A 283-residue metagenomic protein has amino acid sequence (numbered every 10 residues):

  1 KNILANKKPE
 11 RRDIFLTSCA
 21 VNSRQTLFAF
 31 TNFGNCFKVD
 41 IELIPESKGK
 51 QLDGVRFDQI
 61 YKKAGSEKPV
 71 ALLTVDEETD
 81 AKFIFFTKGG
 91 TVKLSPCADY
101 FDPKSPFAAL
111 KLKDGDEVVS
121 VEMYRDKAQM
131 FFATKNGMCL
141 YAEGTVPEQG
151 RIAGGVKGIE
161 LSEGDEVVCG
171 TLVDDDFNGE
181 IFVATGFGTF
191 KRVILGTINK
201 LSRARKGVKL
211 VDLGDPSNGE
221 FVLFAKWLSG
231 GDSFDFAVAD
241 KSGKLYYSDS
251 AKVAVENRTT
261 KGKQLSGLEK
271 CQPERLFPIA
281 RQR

Functional and structural regions predicted by a protein language model:
K1-R283: Short, structured "edge-of-domain" segments at secondary-structure transitions
